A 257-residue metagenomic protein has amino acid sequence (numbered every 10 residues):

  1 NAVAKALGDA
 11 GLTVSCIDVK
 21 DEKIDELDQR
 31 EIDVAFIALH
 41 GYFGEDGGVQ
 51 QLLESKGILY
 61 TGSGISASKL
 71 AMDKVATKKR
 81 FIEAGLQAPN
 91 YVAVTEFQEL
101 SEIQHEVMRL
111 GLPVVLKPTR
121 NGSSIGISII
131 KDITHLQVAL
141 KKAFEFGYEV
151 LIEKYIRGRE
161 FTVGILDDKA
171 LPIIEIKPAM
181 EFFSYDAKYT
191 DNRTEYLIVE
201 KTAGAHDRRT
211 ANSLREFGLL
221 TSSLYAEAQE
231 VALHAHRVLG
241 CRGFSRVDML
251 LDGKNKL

Functional and structural regions predicted by a protein language model:
N1-S66, L70-M72, A76, E83 (+1 more regions): ATP-binding N-terminal substructure of ATP-dependent carboxylate-amine bond-forming enzymes
V14, L70-R159: Active-site nucleotide/adenylate-binding loops and adjacent lid/helix of ATP-dependent enzymes
L59-S63, A88, P172-I173: Short hydrophobic/aromatic-enriched beta-strand-loop microsegments
P89, L112-V114, I125, R159-F161 (+4 more regions): Change "...and in nucleic-acid phosphodiester-cleaving endonucleases..." to "...and in nucleic-acid processing enzymes
K131-E230: Phosphate-binding site of ATP-dependent enzymes
K154, I165, L233-L257: Conserved metal-phosphate-binding beta-hairpin within the catalytic cores of diverse ATP-dependent phosphoryl-transfer
